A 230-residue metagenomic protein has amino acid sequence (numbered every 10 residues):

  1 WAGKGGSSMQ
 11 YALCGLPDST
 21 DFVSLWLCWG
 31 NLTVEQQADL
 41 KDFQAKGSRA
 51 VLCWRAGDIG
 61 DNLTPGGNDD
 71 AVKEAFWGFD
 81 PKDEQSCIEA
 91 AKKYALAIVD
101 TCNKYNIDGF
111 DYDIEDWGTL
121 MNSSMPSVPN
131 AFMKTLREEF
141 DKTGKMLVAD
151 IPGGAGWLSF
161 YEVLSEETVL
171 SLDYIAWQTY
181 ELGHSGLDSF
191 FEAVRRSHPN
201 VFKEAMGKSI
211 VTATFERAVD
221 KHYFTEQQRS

Functional and structural regions predicted by a protein language model:
W1-S230: Secreted glycan hydrolases and related glycan-binding modules that recognize and/or cleave
